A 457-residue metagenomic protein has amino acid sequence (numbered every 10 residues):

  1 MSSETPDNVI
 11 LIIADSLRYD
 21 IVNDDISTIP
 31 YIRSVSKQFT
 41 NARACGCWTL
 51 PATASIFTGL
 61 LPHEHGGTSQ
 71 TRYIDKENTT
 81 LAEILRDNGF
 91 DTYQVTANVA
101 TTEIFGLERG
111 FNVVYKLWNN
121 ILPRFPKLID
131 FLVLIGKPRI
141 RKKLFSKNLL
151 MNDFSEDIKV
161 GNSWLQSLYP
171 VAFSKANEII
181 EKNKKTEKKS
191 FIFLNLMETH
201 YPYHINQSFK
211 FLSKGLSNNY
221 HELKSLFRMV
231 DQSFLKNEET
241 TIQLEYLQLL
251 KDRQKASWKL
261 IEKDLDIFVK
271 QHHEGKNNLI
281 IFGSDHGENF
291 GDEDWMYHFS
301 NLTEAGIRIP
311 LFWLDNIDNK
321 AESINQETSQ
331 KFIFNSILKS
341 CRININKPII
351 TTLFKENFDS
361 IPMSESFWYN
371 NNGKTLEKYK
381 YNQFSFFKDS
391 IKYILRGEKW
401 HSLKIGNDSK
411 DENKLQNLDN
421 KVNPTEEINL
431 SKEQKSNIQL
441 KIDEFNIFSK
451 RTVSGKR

Functional and structural regions predicted by a protein language model:
M1-R457: Catalytic domains that recognize anionic headgroups
